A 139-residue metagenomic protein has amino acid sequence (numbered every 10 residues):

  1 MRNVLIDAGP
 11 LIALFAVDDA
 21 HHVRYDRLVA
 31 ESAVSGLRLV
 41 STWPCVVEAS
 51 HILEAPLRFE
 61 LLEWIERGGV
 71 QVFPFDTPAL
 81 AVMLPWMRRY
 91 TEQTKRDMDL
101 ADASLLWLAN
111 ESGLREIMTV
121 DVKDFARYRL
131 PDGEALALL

Functional and structural regions predicted by a protein language model:
M1-L39, I52-E63, P131-D132: Short, well-structured N-terminal submotif of metal-dependent ribonuclease cores
A8, W43, D99-A103: Conserved glycosyltransferase catalytic-site signature
V17, G69-T91: Acidic catalytic patch
V34-G36, Y90-R96: A short glycine/serine-rich beta->alpha loop
V34-L39, G69-Q71, E111-E116: Short active-site oxyanion
P44, S50, A55-P78: Active-site-proximal, substrate-binding regions of enzyme catalytic domains and RNA-binding/basic surfaces
C45, A79, S104-L105, D124-F125: Alpha-helix capping/helix-boundary segments
L106, N110-L139: Acidic, PIN/NYN-like endoribonuclease modules and their adjacent C-terminal/linker elements
